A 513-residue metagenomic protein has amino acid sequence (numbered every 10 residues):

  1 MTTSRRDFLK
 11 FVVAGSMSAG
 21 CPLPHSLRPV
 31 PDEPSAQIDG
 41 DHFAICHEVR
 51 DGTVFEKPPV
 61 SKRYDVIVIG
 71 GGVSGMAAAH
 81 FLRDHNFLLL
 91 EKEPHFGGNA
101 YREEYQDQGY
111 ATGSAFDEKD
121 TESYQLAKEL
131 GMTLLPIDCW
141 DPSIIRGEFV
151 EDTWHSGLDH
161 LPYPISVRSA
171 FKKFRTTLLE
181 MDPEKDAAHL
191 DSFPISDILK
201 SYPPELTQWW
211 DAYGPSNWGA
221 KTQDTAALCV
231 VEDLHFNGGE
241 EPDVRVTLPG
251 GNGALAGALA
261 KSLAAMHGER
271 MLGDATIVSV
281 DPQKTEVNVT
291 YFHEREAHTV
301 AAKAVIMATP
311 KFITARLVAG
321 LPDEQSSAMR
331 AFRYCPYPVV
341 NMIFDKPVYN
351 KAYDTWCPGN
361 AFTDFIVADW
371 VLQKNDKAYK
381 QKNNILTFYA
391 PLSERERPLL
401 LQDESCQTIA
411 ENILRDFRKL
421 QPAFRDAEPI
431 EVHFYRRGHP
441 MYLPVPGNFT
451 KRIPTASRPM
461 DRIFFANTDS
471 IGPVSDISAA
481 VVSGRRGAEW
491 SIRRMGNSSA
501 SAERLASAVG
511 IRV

Functional and structural regions predicted by a protein language model:
T2-Y64: Extreme N-terminal leader/targeting segments of oxidoreductases
V30-V54, D354-W356, A361-F362, V367-V513: Conserved flavin/dinucleotide-binding core of flavoenzymes
V60, G273-L386, L420: Mid-domain catalytic core of redox enzymes that form a hydrophobic substrate pocket/lid adjacent to a catalytic redox
V66-L88: N-terminal Rossmann-like FAD-binding beta1-loop-alpha1 element of flavoenzymes
R83-E103: Glycine-rich FAD pyrophosphate-binding loop
A100-D120, T177-E184: Glycine-rich active-site loop/strand segments that organize a redox cofactor
Y124, K128-T225: Mobile amphipathic helical/loop "lid" adjacent to a hydrophobic cofactor/ligand pocket
D182-S279, E286-N288: Active-site/ligand-binding neighborhood in enzyme catalytic cores
